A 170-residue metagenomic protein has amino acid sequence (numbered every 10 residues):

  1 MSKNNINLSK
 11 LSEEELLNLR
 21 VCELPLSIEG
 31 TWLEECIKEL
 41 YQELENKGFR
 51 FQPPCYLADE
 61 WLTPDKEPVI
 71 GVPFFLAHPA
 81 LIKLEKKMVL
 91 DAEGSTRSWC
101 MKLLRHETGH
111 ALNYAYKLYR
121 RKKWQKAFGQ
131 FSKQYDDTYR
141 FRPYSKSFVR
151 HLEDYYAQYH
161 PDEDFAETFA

Functional and structural regions predicted by a protein language model:
M1-K3: Type-3 copper protein
N5-P53, P64-V69, A77-G94, Q125-A170: Metalloprotease/metallohydrolase-associated module, dominated by Zn2+-dependent proteases
Y56: General small-molecule cofactor/ligand-binding pocket signal
D59: Active-site rim/adjacent substrate-binding subdomains
S98-L118, A166: Active-site recognition of the HExxH zinc-binding catalytic motif
R120-K122: Active-site-proximal binding-pocket segments
